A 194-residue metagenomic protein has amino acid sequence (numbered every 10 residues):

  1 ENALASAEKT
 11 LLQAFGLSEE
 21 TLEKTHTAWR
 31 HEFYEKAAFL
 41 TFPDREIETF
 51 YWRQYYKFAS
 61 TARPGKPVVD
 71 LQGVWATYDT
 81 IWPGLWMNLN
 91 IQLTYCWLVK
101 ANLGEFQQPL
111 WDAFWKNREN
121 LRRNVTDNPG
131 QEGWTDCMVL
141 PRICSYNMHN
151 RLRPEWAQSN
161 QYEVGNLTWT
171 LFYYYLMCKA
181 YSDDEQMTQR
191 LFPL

Functional and structural regions predicted by a protein language model:
E1-L85, G104-Q108, F114-V125: Acidic/polar, glycine-enriched structural segments that form the non-catalytic walls/loops of the carbohydrate-binding
I81-L194: Aromatic-rich carbohydrate-recognition surfaces in CAZymes
